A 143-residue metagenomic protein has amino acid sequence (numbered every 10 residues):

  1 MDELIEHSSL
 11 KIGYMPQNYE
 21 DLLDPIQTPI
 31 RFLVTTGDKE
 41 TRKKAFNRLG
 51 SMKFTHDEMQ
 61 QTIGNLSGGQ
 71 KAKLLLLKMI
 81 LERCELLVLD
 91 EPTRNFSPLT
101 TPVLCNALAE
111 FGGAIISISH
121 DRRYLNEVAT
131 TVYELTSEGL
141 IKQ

Functional and structural regions predicted by a protein language model:
M1-Q143: ABC ATP-binding cassette signature C-motif
